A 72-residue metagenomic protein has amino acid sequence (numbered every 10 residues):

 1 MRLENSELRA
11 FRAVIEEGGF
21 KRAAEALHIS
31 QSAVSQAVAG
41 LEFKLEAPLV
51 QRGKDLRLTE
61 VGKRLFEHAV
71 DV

Functional and structural regions predicted by a protein language model:
M1: C-terminal effector-binding regulatory domain of bacterial HTH transcription factors
E4-E7, Q31, G62, A69: The N-cap/first-turn positions of alpha helices within or immediately adjacent to helix-turn-helix DNA-binding domains
A10-V14, L65: Short alpha-helical "packing" element that flanks the helix-turn-helix/winged-helix DNA-binding module
A13-H28: Short helix-boundary/capping micro-motifs
A37: Residues in the recognition helix of alpha-helical DNA-binding motifs
E42-L58: A short LG(V/I)-centered, amphipathic sequence patch enriched for acidic residue(s) preceding the LG motif
K44-L45, L65-V72: Alpha-helical linker/hinge and terminal dimerization helices associated with HTH transcriptional regulators
